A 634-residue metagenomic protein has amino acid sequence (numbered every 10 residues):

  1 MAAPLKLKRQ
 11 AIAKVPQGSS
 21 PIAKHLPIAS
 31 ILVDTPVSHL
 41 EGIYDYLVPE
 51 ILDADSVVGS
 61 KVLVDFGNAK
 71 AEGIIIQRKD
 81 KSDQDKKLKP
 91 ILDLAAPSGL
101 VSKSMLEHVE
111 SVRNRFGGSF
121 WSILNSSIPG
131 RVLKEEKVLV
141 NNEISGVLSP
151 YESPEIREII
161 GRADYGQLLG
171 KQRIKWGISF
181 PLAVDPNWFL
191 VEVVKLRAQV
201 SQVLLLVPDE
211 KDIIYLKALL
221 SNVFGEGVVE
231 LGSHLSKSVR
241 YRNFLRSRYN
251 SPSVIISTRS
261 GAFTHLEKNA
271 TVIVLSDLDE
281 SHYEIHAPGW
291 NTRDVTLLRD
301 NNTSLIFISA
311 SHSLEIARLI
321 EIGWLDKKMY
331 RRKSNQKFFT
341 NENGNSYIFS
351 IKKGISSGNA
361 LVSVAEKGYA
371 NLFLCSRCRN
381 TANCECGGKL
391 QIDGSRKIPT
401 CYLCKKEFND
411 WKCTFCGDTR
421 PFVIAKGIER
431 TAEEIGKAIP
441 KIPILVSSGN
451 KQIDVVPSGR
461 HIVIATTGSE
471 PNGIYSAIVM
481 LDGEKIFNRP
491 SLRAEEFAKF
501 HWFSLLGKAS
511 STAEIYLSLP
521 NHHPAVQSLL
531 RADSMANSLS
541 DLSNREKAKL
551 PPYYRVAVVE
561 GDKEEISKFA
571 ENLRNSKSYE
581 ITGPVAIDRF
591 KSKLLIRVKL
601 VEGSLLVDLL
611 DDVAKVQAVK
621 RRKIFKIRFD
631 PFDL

Functional and structural regions predicted by a protein language model:
M1-F339, K353-S356, Y475-E484, N488 (+4 more regions): Accessory, non-ATPase domains that flank or precede helicase/AAA+ motor cores in DNA-metabolism machines
S20-A23, S38, F263-T264, C375-S376 (+5 more regions): Replace "in large, NTP-powered and nucleic-acid-processing enzymes" with "in large, NTP-powered factors and other
V58-V64, N68, W188, N345-N359 (+2 more regions): C-terminal helicase module of SF1/SF2 nucleic-acid helicases/translocases
L206, Y402, S518: Active-site-adjacent beta-strand anchor residues
V223-L235, Q391-D393, P440-N450, Y579-T582: Conserved RecA-like helicase motor-core motifs
G232-S233, S257-T258, S309, V364 (+3 more regions): Short loop/edge segments at beta-strand edges and connector loops that shape dinucleotide/nucleotide cofactor-binding
G289-R293, I428, A432, E495-K499: Amphipathic alpha-helical segments in well-structured domains
S356-A438: Cys/His-rich short segments
